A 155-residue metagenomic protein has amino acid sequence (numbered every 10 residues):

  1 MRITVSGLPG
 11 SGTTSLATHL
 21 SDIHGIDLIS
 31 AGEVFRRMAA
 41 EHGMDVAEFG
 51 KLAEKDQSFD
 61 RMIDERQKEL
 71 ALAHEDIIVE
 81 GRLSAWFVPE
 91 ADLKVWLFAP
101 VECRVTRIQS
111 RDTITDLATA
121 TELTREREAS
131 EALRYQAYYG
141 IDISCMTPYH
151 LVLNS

Functional and structural regions predicted by a protein language model:
M1-K51, K55-R61, A73-D76, L93 (+1 more regions): Glycine-rich phosphate-binding loop of ATP-dependent small-molecule kinases
T18, P89-D92, I108-S110: Short amphipathic alpha-helical segments
A31-V88, E102, I114-T115, E122-R125 (+1 more regions): ATP-dependent small-molecule kinase phosphotransfer cores that center on conserved nucleotide phosphate-binding segments
L97-F98: H-loop (His-switch) and adjacent beta-strand-loop-beta switch element of ABC-type ATPase nucleotide-binding domains
C103-R107: Switch/connector loops and helix/strand junctions flanking conserved nucleotide-binding motifs in nucleotide-processing
D116-S155: Small-molecule kinase domains that catalyze NTP-dependent phosphoryl transfer to phosphate-bearing small molecules
